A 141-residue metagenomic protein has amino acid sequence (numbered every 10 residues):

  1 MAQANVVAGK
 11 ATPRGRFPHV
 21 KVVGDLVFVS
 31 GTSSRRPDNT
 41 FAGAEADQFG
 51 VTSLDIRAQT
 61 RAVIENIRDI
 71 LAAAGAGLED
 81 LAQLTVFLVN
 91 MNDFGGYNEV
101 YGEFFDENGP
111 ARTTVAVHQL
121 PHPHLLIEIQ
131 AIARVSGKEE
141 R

Functional and structural regions predicted by a protein language model:
M1-E65, D69-A82, L88-R141: N-terminal presequence-like segments and the immediate start of the first folded domain
